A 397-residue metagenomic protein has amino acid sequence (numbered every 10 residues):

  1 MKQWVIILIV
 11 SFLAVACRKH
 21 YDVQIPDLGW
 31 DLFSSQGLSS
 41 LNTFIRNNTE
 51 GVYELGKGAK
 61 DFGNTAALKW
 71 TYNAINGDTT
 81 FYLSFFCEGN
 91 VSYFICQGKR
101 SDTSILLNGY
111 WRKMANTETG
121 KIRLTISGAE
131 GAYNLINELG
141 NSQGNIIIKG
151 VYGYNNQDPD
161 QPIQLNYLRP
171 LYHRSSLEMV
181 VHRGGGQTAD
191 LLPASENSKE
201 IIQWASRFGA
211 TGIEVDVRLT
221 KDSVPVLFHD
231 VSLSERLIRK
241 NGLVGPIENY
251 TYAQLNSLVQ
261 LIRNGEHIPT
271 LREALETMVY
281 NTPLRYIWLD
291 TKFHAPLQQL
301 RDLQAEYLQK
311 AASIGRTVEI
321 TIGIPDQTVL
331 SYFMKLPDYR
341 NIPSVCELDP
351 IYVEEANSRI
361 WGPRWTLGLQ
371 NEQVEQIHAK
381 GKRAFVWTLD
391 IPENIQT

Functional and structural regions predicted by a protein language model:
K2-L8: Sec-dependent signal peptide recognition, specifically the positively charged N-region followed immediately by
L13-A16: C-terminal motif of bacterial Sec signal peptides marking the signal peptidase cleavage site
R18-T397: Phosphate-group recognition and catalysis centered on beta-loop-alpha active-site segments
